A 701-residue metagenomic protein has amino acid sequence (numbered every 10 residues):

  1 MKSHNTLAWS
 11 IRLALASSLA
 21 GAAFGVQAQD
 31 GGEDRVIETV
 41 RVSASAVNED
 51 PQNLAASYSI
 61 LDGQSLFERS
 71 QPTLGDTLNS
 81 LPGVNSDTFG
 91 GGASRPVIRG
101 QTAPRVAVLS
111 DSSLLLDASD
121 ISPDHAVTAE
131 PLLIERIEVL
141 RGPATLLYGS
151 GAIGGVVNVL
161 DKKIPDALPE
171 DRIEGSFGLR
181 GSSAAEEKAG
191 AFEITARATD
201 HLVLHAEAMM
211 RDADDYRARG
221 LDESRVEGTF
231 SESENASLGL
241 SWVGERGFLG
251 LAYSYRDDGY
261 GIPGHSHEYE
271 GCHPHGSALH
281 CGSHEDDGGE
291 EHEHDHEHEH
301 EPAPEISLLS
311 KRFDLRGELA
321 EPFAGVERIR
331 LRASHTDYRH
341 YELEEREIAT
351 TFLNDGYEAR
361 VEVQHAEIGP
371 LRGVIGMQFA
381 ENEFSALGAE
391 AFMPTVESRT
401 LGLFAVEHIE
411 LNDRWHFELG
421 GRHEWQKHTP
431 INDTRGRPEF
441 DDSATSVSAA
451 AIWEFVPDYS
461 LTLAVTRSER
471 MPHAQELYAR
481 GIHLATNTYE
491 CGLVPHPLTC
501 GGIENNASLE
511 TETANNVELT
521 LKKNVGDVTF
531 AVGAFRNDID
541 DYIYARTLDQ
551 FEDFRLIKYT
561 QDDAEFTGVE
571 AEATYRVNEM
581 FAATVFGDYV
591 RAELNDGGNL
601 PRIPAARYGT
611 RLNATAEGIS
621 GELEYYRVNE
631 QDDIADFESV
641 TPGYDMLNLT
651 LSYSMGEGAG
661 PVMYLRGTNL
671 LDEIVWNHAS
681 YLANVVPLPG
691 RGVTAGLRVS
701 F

Functional and structural regions predicted by a protein language model:
M1-G83, A107, A167, T195-A196 (+7 more regions): N-terminal Sec signal peptide and the immediately downstream disordered periplasmic leader that contains the TonB box
E33-E170, E186, L519, Y681: Acidic, small-polar-rich N-terminal luminal/periplasmic segments of exported/outer-membrane proteins
D120, I164, R172-G178, A185 (+4 more regions): Periplasmic-side early beta-strands and strand-to-turn transitions of outer-membrane beta-barrels
L179, A206, A213, E327-E344 (+5 more regions): Membrane-embedded beta-barrel scaffold of Gram-negative outer-membrane proteins
L179-A185, M210-D214, G244-R246, Y255-G259 (+14 more regions): Transmembrane beta-strands of outer-membrane beta-barrel pores
V243, F248-S254, I306-V456, S460 (+5 more regions): Face-selective signature of the C-terminal outer-membrane beta-barrel domain
G373, L411-D413, F417, T529-A531 (+4 more regions): Gram-negative outer-membrane beta-barrel transporters
E469-R470, E476, D540, D632-D633 (+1 more regions): C-terminal beta-signal and adjacent terminal beta-strands/loops of Gram-negative outer-membrane beta-barrel proteins
